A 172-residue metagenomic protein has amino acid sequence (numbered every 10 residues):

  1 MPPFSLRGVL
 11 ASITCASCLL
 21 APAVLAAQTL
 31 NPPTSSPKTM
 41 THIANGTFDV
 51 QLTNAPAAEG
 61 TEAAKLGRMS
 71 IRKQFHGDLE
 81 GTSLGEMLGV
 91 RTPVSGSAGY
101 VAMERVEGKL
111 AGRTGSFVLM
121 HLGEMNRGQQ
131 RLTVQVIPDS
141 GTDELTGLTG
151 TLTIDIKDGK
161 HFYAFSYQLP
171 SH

Functional and structural regions predicted by a protein language model:
M1-L6: N-terminal secretory signal peptides that target proteins for export/translocation
G8-I13, F48-L52: Short N-terminal leader segment in a subset of presequences, especially plant chloroplast and some mitochondrial
V9-L10, L25, L30: Compositionally biased, low-complexity segments enriched in small residues
A11-A23: Bacterial N-terminal signal peptides
Q28-H172: Beta-strand-enriched cores of mature, soluble protein domains
